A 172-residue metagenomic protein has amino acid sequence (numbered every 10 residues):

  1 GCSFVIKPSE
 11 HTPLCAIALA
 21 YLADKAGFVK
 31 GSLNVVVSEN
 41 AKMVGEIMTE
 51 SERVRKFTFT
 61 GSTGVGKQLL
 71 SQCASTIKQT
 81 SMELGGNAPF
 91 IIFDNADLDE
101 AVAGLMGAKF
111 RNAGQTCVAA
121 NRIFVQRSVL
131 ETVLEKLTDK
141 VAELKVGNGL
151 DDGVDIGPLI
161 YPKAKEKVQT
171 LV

Functional and structural regions predicted by a protein language model:
C2-G31, R55, I77, D99: Conserved small-residue-rich beta-alpha loop and adjacent elements that most often cradle the phosphate/pyrophosphate
H11-T12, N40, F90, V125: Glycine-/small-residue-rich active-site loops that bind phosphorylated ligands and cofactors
T12-C15, A41, S62, A164: Conserved donor sugar-nucleotide recognition element shared by glycan-biosynthetic enzymes
L14-C15, M43-V44, Q68, T132-V133: Phosphate- and divalent-cation-binding pockets in alpha/beta enzyme and binding domains that engage nucleotide-derived
L19, V44, T170-L171: Residues within well-ordered alpha-helices
K25-G27, K56, G64-V172: ALDH superfamily catalytic-core signature
N34-T58: A structured beta-alpha segment of the ubiquitous adenosine-cofactor-binding alpha/beta core
T49, G61, V125: A conserved hydrophobic position in a structured secondary element of the catalytic/binding core that shapes
